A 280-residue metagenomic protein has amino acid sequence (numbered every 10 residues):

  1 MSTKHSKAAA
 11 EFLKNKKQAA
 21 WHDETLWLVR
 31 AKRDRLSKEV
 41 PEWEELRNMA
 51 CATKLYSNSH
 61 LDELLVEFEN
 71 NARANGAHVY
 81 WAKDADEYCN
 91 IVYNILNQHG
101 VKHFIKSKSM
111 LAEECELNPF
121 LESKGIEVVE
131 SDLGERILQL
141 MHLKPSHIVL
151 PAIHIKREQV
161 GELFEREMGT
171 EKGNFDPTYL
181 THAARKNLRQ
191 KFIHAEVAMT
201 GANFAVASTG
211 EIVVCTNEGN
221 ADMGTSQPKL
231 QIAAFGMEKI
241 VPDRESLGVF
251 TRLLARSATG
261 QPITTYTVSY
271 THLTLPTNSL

Functional and structural regions predicted by a protein language model:
M1-K124, D132: N-terminal leader/transition segments
T25, E87, I91, H99 (+4 more regions): Conserved alpha/beta enzyme-core scaffold
L55-D62, V66, A82-D86, H154 (+4 more regions): Electropositive phosphate-/nucleotide-binding environments in soluble metabolic enzymes
H78-A82, S257-S269: Flexible, glycine/charged-enriched surface loops at secondary-structure junctions
V206-N217, A221-D222, P242, S246 (+1 more regions): Glycine-rich anion/phosphate-binding loop at the beta-strand->alpha-helix junction
P228-Q261: Internal alpha/beta scaffold segment
T271-T277: Conserved small/polar residues in nucleotide/adenosyl-binding loops
